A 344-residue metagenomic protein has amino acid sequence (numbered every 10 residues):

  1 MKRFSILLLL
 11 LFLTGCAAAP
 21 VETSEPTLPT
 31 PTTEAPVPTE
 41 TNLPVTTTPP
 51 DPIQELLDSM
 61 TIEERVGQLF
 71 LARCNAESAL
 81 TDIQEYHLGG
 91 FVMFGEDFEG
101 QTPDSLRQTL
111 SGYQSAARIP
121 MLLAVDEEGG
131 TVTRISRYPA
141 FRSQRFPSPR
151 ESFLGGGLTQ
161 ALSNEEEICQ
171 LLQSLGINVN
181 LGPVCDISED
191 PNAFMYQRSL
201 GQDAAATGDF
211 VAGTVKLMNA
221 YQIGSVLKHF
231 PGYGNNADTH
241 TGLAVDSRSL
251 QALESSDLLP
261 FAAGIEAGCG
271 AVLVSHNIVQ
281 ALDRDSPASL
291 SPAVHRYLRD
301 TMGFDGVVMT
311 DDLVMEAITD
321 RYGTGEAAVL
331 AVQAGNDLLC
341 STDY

Functional and structural regions predicted by a protein language model:
M1-I6: Positively charged n-region of N-terminal signal peptides that target proteins for export
F12-G15: C-terminal motif of bacterial Sec signal peptides marking the signal peptidase cleavage site
A17-P20, E25-L123, E127-P139: N-terminal hydrophobic targeting/anchoring segments and the immediately downstream early-domain regions of hydrolases
T61, E99-G112, M121, T133 (+2 more regions): Second-shell residues forming the walls of enzyme active-site clefts
Q68-E77, P149-L162, G242-S256, V314-R321: Active-site mouth loops of central-metabolism enzymes
C74-E85, A161-L171, L253-F261, Y322-A328: Short, acidic/polar
C74-S78, V125-Y138, N178-S188, L227-Y233 (+1 more regions): Short glycine-enriched loops at secondary-structure junctions
R145-V215, N219: A substrate-binding/cap region within the structured catalytic cores of diverse enzymes
